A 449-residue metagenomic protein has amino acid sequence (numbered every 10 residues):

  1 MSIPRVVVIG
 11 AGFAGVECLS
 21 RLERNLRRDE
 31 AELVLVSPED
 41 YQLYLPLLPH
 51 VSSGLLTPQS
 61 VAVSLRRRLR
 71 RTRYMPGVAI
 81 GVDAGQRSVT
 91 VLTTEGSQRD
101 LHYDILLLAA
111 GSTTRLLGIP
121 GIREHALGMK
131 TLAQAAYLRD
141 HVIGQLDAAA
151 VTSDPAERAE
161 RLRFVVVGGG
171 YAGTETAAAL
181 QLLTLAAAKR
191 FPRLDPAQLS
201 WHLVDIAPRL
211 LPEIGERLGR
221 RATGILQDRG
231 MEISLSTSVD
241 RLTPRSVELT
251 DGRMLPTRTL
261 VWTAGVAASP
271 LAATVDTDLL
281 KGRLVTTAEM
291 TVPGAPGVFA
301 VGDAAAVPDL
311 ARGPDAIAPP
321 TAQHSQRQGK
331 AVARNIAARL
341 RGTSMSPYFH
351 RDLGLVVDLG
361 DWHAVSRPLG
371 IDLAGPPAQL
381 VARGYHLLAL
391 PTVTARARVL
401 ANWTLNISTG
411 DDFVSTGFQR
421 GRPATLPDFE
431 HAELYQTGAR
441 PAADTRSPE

Functional and structural regions predicted by a protein language model:
M1-G81, F164, Y171-I214, V261 (+1 more regions): Beta1-alpha1 glycine-rich phosphate/pyrophosphate-binding loop at the start of Rossmann-like nucleotide-binding domains
M1-I3, T72-V165, V261: FAD-binding core/adjacent interface of flavoenzyme oxidoreductases
S2, H324, A331-E449: C-terminal, flexible cofactor-proximal segment of oxidoreductases
V8-I9, L101-G111, T131, V167 (+4 more regions): Short hydrophobic core segments
A14, G111-T114, A177, V266-A268 (+1 more regions): Short glycine-rich anion-binding loops that position phosphate/pyrophosphate groups of nucleotides and phosphorylated
T72-V89, Q181-A288, V292-G294, M345: A Rossmann-like FAD-binding core segment of flavoenzymes
E124-D154, R245-E248, M254-R327: FAD-site-proximal beta/loop scaffold in flavoenzymes
R158-P212, R221, E232-S234, A318-A338 (+2 more regions): Rossmann-like dinucleotide-binding core of oxidoreductases
